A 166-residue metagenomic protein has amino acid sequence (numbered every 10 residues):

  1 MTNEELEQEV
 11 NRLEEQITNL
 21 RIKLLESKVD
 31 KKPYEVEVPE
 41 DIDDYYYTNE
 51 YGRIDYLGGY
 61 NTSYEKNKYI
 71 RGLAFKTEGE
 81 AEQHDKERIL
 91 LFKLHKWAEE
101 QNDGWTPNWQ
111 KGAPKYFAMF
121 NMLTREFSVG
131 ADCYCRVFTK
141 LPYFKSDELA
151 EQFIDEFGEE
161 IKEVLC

Functional and structural regions predicted by a protein language model:
M1-C166: Structural boundary micro-motifs
